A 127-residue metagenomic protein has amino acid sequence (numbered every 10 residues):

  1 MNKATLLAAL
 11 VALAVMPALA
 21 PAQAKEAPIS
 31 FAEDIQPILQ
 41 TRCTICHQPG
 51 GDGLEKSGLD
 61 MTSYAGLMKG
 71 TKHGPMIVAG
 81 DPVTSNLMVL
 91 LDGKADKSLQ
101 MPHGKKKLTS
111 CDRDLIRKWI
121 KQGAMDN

Functional and structural regions predicted by a protein language model:
M1-A8: Bacterial N-terminal signal peptides that target proteins for export
A8-A18: Bacterial N-terminal signal peptides
A20-N127: Aromatic- and Gly/Pro-enriched helix-to-coil junctions and flexible linker segments
